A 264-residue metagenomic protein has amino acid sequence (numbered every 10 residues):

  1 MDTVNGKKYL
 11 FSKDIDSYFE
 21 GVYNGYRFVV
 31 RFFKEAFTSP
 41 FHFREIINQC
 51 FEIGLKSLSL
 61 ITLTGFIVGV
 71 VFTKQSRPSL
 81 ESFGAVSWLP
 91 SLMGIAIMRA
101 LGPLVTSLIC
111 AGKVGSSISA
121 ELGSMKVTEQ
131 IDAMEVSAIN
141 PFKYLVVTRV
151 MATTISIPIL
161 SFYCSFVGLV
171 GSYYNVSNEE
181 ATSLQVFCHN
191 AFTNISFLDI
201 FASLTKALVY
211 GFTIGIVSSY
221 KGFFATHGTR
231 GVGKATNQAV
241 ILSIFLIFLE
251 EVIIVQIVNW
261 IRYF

Functional and structural regions predicted by a protein language model:
D2-R44, K221-T226: Short, membrane-interfacial amphipathic segments enriched in basic
I53-V105, I109: Active-site cofactor/substrate anionic-group-binding motifs, chiefly glycine- and Lys/Arg-rich phosphate-binding loops
G54, L58, T62, L101 (+4 more regions): Selective transmembrane-helix segments that form parts of the transport pathway or gating/packing helices in multipass
T64-I67, V147-V176, V217, E250 (+1 more regions): Hydrophobic alpha-helical transmembrane segments that constitute the membrane-spanning cores of multi-pass membrane
Q75-M98, S165-L208, I216-T236, I257-F264: Membrane-interfacial helix-loop-helix connectors in multipass membrane proteins
L89-D132, V217: Hydrophobic alpha-helical transmembrane segments of multi-pass membrane transport proteins
M93, I97, S137, P141-I155 (+1 more regions): Short hydrophobic alpha-helical segments within the ABC transporter permease transmembrane module
L122-V147, T229-V232: Short cytoplasmic-facing helical segments at TM-TM junctions of multi-pass membrane proteins
